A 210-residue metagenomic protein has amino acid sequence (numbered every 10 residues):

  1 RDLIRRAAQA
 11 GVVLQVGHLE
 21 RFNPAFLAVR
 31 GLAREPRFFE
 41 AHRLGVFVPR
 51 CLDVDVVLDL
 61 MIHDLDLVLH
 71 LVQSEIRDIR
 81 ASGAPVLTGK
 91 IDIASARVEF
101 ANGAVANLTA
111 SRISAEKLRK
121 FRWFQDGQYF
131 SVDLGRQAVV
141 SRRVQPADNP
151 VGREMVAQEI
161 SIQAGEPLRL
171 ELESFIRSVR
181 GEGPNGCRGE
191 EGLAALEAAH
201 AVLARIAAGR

Functional and structural regions predicted by a protein language model:
R1-C51: A contiguous active-site-proximal alpha/beta segment in oxidoreductase catalytic domains
G17-P24, F47-I76, E191-G192: Mid-domain beta-loop-alpha active-site segment that forms a flexible, acidic cofactor/metal-binding surface
H18-F22, E35, H42-G45, P85 (+4 more regions): Short, flexible active-site-adjacent loop segments at beta-strand->alpha-helix junctions, enriched in small/polar
L52-L58, A157-E166: A short glycine-threonine-serine/GTX helix/turn-capping micro-motif
L65-Q137, G165-G183: Contiguous beta-strand/loop segments that form the cofactor/metal-binding neighborhood of enzyme cores
A101, S174-R210: C-terminal helix-rich "cap/oligomerization" subdomain common to oxidoreductases
F121-W123, Q137-V151: Short polybasic amphipathic segments
